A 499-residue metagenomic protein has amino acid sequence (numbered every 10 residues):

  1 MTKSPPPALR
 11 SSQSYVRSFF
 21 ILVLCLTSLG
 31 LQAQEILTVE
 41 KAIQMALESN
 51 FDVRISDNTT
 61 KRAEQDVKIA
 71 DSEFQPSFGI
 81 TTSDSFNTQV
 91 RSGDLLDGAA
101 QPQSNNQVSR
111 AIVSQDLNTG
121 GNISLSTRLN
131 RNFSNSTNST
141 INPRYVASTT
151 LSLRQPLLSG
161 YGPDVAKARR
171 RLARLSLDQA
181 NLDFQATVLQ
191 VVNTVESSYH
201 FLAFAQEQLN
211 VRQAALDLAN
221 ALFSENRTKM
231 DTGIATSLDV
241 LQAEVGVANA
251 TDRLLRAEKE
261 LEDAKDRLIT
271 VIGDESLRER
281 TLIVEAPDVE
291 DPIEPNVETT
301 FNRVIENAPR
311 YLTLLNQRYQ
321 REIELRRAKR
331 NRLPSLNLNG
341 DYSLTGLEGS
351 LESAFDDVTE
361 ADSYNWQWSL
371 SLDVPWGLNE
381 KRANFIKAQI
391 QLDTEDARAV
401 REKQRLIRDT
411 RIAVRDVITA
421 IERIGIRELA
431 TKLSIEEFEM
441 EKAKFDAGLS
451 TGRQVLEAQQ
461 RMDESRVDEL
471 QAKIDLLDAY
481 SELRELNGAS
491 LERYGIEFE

Functional and structural regions predicted by a protein language model:
T2, N181-R303, D416, R461-M462 (+2 more regions): Periplasmic alpha-helical coiled-coil/stalk elements that build and connect Gram-negative outer-membrane
T2-F20: Bacterial N-terminal signal peptides that target proteins for export
A33-Q107, L153-A168, L172, V284-E322 (+7 more regions): Bacterial Sec-pathway N-terminal export signals of envelope proteins
R54-N58, D71-S72, N118-P143, L158-D183 (+8 more regions): Sec/SRP-type N-terminal targeting helices
I55-A70, T187-V211, A221, T228 (+5 more regions): Amphipathic alpha-helical coiled-coil segments
T82-L151, V284-E294, L325-R330, N339-W376 (+1 more regions): Small/polar, glycine/serine/threonine/aspartate-rich low-complexity segments that form flexible
T88, E275-E279, I283-V284, V289-D291 (+3 more regions): Acidic, low-complexity, intrinsically disordered peripheral segments
